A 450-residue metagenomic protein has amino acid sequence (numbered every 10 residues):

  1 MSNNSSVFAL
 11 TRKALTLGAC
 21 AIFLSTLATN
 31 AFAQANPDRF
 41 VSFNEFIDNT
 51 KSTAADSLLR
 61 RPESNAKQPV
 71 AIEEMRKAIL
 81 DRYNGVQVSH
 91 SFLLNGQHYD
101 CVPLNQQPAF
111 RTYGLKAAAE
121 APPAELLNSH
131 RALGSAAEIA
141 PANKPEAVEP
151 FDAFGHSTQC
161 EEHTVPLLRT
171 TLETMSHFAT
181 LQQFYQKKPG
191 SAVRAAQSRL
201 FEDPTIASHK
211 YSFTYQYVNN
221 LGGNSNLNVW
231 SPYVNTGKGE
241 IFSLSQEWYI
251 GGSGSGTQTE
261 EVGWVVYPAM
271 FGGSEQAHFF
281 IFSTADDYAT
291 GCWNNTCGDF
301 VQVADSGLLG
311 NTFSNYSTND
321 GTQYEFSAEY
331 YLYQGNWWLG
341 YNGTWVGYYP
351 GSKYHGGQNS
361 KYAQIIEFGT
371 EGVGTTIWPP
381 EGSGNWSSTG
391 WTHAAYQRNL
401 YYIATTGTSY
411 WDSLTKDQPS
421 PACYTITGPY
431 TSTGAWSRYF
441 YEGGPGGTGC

Functional and structural regions predicted by a protein language model:
N4-F8, L27, N44: Serine/proline-rich low-complexity intrinsically disordered segments, especially terminal tails, linkers
N4-G18: Bacterial N-terminal signal peptides that target proteins for export
L17-T26: Bacterial N-terminal signal peptides
T29-A33: Sec/Tat signal peptide C-region and signal peptidase I cleavage site
Q34-C450: Exposed, interaction-prone regions of secreted/extracellular proteins
